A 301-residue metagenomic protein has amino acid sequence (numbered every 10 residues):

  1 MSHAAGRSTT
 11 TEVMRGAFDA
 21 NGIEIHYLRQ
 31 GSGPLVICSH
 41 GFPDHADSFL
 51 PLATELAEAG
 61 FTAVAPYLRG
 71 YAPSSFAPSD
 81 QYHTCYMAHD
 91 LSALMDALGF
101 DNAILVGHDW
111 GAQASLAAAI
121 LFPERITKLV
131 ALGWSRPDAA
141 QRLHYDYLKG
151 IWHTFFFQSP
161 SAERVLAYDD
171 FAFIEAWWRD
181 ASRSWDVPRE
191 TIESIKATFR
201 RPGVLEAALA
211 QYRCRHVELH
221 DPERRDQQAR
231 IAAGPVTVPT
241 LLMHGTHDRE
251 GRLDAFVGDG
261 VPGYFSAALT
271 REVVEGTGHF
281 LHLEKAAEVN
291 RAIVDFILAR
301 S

Functional and structural regions predicted by a protein language model:
S2-V13, I25, S48, V64 (+5 more regions): Flexible "cap/lid" subdomain of the alpha/beta-hydrolase fold that forms the substrate-access gate
S8, D19, G276: A conserved catalytic-core segment of Leloir-type glycosyltransferases
M14-A20: Short acidic-hydrophobic surface loop/beta-edge motif
A20-R29: A short loop-to-beta-strand scaffold at the N-terminal edge of the catalytic core in hydrolase folds
L28-P73, V261: Conserved HGGG/HGGXW glycine-rich cap/lid loop of the alpha/beta-hydrolase fold
G33, T84, A88, V274-T277: Conserved Asp/Asn-Gly motif in the active-site loop of CheY-like receiver
S39, M243-G245, V274-T277: Short hydrophobic "strand-cap" motifs at the C-terminus of beta-strands
A268-S301: Catalytic active-site module of serine/aspartate enzymes centered on a nucleophile-bearing elbow/loop
